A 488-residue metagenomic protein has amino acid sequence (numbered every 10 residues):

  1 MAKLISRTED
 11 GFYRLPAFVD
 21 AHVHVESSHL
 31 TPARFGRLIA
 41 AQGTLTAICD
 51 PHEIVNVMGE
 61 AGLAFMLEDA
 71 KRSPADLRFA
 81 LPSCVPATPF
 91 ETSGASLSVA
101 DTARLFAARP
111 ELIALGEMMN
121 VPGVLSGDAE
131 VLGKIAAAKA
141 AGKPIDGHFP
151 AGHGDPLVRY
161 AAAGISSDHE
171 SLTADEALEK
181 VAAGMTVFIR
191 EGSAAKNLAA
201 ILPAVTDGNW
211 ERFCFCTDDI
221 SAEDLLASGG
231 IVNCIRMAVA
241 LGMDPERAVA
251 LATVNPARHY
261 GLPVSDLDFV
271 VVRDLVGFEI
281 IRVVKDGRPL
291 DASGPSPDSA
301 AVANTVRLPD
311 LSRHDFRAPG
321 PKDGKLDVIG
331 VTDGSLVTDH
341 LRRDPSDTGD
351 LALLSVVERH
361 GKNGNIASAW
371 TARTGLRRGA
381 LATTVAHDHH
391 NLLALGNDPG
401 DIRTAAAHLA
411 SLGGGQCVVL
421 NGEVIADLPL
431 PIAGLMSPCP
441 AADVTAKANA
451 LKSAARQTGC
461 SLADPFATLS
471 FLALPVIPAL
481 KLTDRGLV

Functional and structural regions predicted by a protein language model:
A2-C49: Replace "His-x-His-based motif
R7-T8, A40-Q42, L226-G242, E246-V488: Active-site microenvironment of metallo-dependent hydrolases
V19-P32, P86-A100, A163-S166, E170: Active-site mouth loops of central-metabolism enzymes
H22, G43, M66, L115 (+6 more regions): Divalent metal-coordination and catalytic microenvironments
H24-L30, H52-I54, P82-A87, M118-P122 (+4 more regions): Active-site beta-loop-alpha junctions enriched in small/polar residues
A33-G142, I425-P429: Divalent-metal coordination cores built from histidine and acidic residues
M58-G62, T88-G94, S126-E130, P156-Y160 (+8 more regions): Short acidic, glycine/serine/threonine-rich loops at helix termini
S96-G116, G123-F188, A195-F215, L226-A240 (+1 more regions): Histidine/acidic residue-rich metal-binding segments in metalloenzymes
